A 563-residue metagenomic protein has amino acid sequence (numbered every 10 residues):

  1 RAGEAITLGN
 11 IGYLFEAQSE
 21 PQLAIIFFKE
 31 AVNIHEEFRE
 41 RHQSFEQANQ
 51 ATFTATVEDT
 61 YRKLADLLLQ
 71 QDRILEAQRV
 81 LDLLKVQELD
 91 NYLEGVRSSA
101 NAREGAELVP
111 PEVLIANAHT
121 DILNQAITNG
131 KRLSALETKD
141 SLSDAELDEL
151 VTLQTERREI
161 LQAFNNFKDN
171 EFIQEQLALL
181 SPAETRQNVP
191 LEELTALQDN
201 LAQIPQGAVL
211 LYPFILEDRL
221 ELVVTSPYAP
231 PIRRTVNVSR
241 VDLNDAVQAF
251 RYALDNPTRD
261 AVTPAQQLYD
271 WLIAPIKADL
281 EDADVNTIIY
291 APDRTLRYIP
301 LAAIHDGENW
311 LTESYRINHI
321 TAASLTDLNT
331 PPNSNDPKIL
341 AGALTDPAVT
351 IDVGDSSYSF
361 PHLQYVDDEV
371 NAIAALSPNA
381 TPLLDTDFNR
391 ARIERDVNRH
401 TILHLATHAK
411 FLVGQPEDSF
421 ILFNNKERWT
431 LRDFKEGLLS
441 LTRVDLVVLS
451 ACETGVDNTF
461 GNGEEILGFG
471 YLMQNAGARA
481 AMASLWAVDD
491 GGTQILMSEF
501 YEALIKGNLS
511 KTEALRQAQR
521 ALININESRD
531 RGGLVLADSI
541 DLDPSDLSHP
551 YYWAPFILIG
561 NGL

Functional and structural regions predicted by a protein language model:
R1-I6, P21: Alpha-solenoid helical repeat architecture
E4-F15, F27, I34: TPR/Sel1-like alpha-solenoid repeat signature
S19-W310, L328-G354, A375: Amphipathic alpha-helical protein-protein interaction segments
V236, P275, R294-L296, P331-K410 (+1 more regions): A domain-level signal for caspase-like cysteine endopeptidase catalytic cores and their zymogen-processing architecture
L254-V262, S356-L363, L383, G455 (+1 more regions): Second-shell loop/turn segments in exported
D284-N286, P337, N379, N398-T401 (+3 more regions): Loop/turn elements at helix/coil->beta-strand transitions in domains of secreted/extracellular proteins
D284-V285, T493-L563: An often Trp-containing, charged/polar helix-loop segment at the C-terminal end of enzyme catalytic cores
S324-L325, T401-E499: Catalytic cores of nucleophile-dependent amide-cleaving enzymes
